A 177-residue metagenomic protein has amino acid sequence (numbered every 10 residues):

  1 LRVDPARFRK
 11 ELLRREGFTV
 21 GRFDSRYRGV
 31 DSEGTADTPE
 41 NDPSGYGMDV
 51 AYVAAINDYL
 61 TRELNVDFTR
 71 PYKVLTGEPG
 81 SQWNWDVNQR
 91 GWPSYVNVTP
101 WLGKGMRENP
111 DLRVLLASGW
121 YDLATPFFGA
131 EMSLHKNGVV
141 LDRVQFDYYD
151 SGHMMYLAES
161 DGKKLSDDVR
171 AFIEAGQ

Functional and structural regions predicted by a protein language model:
L1-Q177: C-terminal subdomain of alpha/beta-hydrolase-fold enzymes, centered on the catalytic histidine and its supporting
